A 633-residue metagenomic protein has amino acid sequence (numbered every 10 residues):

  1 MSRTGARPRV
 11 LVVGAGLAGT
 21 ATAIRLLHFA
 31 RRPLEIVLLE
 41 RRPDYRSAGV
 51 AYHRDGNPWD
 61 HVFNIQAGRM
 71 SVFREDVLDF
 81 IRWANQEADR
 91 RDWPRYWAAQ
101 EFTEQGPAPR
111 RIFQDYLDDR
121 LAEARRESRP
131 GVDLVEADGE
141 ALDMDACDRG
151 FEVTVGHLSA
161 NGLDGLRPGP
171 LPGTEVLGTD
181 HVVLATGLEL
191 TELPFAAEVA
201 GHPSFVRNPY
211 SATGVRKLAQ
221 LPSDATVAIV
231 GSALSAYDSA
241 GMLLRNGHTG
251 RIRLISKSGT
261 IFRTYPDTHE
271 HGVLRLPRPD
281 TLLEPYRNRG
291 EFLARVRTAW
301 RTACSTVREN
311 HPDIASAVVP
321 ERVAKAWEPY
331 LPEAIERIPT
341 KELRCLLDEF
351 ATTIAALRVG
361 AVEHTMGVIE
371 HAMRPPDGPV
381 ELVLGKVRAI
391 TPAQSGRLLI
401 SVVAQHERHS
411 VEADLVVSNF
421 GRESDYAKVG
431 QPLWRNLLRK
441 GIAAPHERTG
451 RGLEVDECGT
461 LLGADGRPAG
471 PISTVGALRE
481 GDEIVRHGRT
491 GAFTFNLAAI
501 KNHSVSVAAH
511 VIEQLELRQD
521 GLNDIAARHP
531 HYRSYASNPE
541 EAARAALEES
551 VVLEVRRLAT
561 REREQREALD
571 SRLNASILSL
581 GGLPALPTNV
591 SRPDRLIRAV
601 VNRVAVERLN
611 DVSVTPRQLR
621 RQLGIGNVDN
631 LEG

Functional and structural regions predicted by a protein language model:
S2-R54, Q100-Q514, P530-S534, E541 (+4 more regions): Flavin (primarily FAD) cofactor-binding/catalytic cores of flavoenzymes
R54-D79, H271-E284: N-terminal glycine-rich dinucleotide-binding loop that anchors FAD/FMN and/or NAD(P) in oxidoreductases
D60, A84-Q100, Q105: Catalytic-loop region of hydrolases
R69-R74, I81-R90, P285, R439 (+1 more regions): Catalytic lobes of large eukaryotic enzymes
E75-D76, R95, E123: A structural signal for the main folded, soluble domain(s) of proteins
V511-I512, E516-E549, L553: Mid-to-C-terminal Rossmann-like scaffold of FAD/NAD(P)H-dependent oxidoreductases
V555-E567, G582-V590, L609-V614: Charged, low-complexity interaction regions
